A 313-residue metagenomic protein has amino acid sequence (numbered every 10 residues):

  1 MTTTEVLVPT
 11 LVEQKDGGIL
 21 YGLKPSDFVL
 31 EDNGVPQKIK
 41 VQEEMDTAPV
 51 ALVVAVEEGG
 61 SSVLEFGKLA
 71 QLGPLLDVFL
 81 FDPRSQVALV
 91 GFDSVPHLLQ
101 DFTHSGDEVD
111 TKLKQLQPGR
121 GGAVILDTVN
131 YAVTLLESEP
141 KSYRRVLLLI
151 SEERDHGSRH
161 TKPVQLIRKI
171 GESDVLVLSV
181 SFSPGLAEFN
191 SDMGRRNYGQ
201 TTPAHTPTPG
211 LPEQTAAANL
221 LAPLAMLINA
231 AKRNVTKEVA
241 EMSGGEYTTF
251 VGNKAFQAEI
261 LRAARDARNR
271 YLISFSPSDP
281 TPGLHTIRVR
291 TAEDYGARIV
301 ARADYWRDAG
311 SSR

Functional and structural regions predicted by a protein language model:
M1-R313: Scaffold/interface architecture of coatomer-like assemblies
